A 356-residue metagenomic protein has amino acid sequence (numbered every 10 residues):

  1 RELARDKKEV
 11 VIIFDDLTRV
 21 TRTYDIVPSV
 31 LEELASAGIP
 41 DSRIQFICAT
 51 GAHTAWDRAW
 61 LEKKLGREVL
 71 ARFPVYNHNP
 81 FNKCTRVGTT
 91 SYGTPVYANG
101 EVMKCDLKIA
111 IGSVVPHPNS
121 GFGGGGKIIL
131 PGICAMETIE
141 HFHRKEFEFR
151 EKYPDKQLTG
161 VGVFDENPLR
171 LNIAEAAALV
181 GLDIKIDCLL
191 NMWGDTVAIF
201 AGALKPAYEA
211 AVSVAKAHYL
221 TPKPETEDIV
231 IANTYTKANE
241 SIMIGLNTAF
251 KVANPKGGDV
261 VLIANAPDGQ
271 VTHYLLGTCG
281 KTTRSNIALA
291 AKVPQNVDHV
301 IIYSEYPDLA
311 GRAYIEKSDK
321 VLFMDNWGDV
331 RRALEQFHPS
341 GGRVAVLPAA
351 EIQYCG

Functional and structural regions predicted by a protein language model:
R1-I13, S36-D41, T221-E227, V252-K256 (+1 more regions): Glycine-rich phosphate/diphosphate-binding loops that line cofactor/substrate pockets in enzymes
E9-V20, Q45-G51, V230-N233: Short glycine-rich or small-residue beta-strand-to-loop segments that form or flank ligand, phosphate, metal/Fe-S
V11-I13, I109-I111, I229-N233, V261 (+1 more regions): Structural motif
T18-T21, D25-C48, K64-T85, R332-Q336: Alpha/propeptide regions of enzymes that mature by internal proteolysis
A35, N247-G356: C-terminal non-catalytic interaction/assembly regions of soluble proteins
W56-G123, F337: An acidic, phosphate/nucleotide-engaging active-site surface
K104-C188: Internal metal/ion-chelating core segments
K152-K237: Membrane-embedded hairpin module used as a gating/binding unit in multi-pass transport and secretion proteins
